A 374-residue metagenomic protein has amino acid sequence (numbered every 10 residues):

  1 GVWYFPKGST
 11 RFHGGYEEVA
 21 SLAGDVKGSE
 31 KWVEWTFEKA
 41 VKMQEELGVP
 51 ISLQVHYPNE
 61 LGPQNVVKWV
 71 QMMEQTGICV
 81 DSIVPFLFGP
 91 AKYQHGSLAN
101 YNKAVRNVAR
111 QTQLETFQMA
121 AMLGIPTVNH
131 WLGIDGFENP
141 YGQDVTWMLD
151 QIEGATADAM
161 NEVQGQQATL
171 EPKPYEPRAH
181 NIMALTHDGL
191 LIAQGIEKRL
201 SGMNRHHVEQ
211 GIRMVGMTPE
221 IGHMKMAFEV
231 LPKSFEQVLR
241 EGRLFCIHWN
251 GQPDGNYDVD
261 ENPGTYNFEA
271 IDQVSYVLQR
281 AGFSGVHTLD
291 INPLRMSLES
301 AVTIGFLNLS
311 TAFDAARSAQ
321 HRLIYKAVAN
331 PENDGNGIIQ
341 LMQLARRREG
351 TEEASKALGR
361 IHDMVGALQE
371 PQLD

Functional and structural regions predicted by a protein language model:
G1-V41, Q118, P126, P140-Y141 (+5 more regions): Histidine-acidic metal/acid-base catalytic patches
W3, G8-G15, E60-G89, M119: Glycine-rich, aromatic-flanked loop segments that form ligand/cofactor-binding clefts across common enzyme folds
A20-G28, I51-K68, G136: Glycine-rich, proline-tolerant flexible connector loops at the mouths of alpha/beta enzymes
S21, P63-Q64, G89-N107, L132-T146 (+2 more regions): Surface-exposed, active-site-proximal loop segments in enzymatic domains
S52-Q54, S82, N129, H248 (+1 more regions): Conserved beta-strand positions in the central sheet of alpha/beta enzyme cores
P58-Q71, A99-Q118, T146-Q151: Glycine-rich anion/phosphate-binding loops
I78-H95, V128-E138, P174-N181: Substrate-binding cleft and catalytic face of glycoside hydrolase catalytic domains, especially the flexible beta-alpha
T116-G142, G165-Y175: Active-site groove signature of glycoside hydrolases
